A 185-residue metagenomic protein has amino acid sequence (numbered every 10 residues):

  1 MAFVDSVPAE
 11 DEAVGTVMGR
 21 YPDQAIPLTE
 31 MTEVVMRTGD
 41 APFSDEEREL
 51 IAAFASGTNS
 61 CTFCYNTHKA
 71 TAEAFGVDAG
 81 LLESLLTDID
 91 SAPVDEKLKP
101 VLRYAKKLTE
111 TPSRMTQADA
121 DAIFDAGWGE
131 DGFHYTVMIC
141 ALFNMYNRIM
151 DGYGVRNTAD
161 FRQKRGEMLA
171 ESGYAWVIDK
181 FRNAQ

Functional and structural regions predicted by a protein language model:
M1-Q185: Hydrophobic alpha-helical segments
